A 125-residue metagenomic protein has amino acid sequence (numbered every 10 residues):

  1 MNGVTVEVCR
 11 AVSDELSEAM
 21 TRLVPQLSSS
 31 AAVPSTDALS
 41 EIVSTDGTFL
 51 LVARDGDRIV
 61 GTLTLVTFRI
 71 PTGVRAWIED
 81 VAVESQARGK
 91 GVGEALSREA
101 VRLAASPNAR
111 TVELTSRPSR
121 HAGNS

Functional and structural regions predicted by a protein language model:
M1-D14: Conserved N-terminal entry element of GNAT/NAT acetyltransferase domains
T21-V33: Helix-loop element at the rim of GNAT/NAT acetyltransferase active sites that forms part of the acceptor-substrate
E41-V52, T72, W77: A short helix-loop-beta-strand connector motif used in the catalytic cores of GNAT acetyltransferases and, in some
V52, R58-T67, W77, A82: Conserved beta-strand in the GNAT
F68-I78, R88, P107-R110: A conserved beta-turn-beta hairpin within the catalytic core of GNAT-like acetyltransferases that forms part
V83, G89-R102: Conserved acetyl-CoA-binding loop-helix of GNAT-fold acetyltransferases
E84, R117: Residue-level recognition of the GNAT/N-acetyltransferase active site
E94, A105-T111, P118-S125: Conserved active-site alpha-helix within GNAT-family acetyltransferase domains
